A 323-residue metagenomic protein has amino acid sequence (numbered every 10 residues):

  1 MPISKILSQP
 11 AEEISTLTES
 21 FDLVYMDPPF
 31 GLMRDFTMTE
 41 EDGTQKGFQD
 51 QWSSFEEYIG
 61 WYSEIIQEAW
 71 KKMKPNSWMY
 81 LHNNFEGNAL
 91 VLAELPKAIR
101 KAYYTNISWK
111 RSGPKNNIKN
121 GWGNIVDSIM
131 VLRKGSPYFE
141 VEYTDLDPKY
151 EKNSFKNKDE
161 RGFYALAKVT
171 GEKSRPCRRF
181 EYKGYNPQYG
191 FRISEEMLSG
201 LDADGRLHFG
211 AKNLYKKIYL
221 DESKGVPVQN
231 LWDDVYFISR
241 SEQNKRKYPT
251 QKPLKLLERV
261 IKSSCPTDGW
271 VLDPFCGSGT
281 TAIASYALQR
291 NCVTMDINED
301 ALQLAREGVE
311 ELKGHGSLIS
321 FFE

Functional and structural regions predicted by a protein language model:
M1-R306: Core catalytic lobe of class I
L302-E323: Class I S-adenosyl-L-methionine-dependent methyltransferase module
